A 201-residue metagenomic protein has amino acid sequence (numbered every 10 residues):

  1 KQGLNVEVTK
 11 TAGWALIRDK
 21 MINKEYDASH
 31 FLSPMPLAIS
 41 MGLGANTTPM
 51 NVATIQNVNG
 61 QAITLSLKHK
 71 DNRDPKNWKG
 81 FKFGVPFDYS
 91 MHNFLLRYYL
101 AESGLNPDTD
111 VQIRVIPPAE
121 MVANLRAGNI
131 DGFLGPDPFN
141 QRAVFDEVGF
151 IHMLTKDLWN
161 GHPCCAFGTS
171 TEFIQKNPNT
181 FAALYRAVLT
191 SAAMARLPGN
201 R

Functional and structural regions predicted by a protein language model:
K1-V115, N124-Q141, E147-H162: Short, glycine-/small- and polar/acidic-enriched structural segments that line small-molecule recognition paths
A62-T64, A166-T169, F173-I174: Short glycine- and hydrophobic/aromatic-rich loop-to-beta-strand nucleating segment in the catalytic cores
N77-F81, A166, A187-T190: Flexible glycine/proline-enriched surface loops and loop-helix/loop-strand junctions
V115-P117, A127, P136-D137, T169-T171 (+1 more regions): Short, structured patches in soluble enzyme cores that scaffold and shape functional sites
M121: Active-site-adjacent pocket-lining segments in enzyme domains
H162-C164, A182: Short edge beta-strand segments in beta-sheet-rich domains
Q175-R201: Secondary-structure end/capping motifs
